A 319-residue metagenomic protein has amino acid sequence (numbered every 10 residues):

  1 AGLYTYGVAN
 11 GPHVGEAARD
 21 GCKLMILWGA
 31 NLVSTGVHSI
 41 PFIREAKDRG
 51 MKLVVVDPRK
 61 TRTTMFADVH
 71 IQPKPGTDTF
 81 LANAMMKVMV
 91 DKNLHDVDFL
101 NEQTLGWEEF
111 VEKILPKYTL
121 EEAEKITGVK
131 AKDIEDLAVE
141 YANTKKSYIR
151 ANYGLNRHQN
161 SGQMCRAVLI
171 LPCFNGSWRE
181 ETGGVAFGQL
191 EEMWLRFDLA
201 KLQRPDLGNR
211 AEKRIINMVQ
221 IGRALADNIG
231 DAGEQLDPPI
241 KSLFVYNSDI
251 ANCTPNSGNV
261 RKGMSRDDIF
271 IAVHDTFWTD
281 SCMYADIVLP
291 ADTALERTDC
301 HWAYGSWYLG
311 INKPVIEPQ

Functional and structural regions predicted by a protein language model:
A1-E45, R49-M51, T79-N83, I170-M283 (+2 more regions): Extended redox/cofactor-interaction regions of prokaryotic respiratory oxidoreductases
L24-G29, T119-A123, I149-R157, K241-N247 (+1 more regions): Glycine- and acidic
F42-M51, M89, L94-L100, H301-Q319: P-loop/Walker A phosphate-binding loop and immediately adjacent motor/lid segment at beta-alpha junctions
G50, V54, R59-T144: Long, well-ordered, tryptophan-enriched scaffold segments
V56, P73, H274, A291-D292: Generic beta-sheet signal
F66-P73, L295, W307-P318: Short beta-alpha connecting loops at secondary-structure transitions that line or flank enzyme active sites
M85, L105-L225: Active-site phosphate/pyrophosphate-binding segments
D286: Catalytic, metal-anchored helix/loop core of enzyme active sites in primary metabolism
